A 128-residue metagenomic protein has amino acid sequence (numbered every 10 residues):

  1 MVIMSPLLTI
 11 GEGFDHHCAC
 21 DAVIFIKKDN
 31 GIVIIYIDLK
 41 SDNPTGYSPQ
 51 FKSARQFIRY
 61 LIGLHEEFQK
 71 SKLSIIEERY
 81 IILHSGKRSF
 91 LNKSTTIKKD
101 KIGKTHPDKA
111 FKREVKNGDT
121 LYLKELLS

Functional and structural regions predicted by a protein language model:
M1-K28: Active-site metal-binding core of divalent-cation-utilizing nuclease and nuclease-like domains
E12-D15, D42-I75: Acidic, metal/cofactor-coordinating or nucleic-acid-engaging core segments within structured domains
A22-I24, V33-S41: Conserved catalytic cores of phosphodiester-cleaving nucleases, focusing on short active-site segments
F25-V33, H84-K87: Short, flexible beta-strand-to-coil junctions
I35, P49-Q50, L91-S94: Short, conserved acidic/polar surface loops in the N-terminal third of protein domains
S41-T45, K87-F90: Short acidic, S/G/P-rich loop/turn micro-motifs used as interaction or catalytic elements
Q69-S128: Domain-level recognition of nuclease-like catalytic cores that cleave nucleotide substrates
